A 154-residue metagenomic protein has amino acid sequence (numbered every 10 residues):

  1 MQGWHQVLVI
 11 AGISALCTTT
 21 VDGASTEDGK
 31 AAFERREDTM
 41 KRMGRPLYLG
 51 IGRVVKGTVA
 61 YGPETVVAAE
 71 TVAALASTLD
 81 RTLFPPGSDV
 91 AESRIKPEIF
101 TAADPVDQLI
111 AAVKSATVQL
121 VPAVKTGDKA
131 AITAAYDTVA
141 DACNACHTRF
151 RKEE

Functional and structural regions predicted by a protein language model:
M1-V9: Bacterial N-terminal signal peptides that target proteins for export
T19-S25: Sec/Tat signal peptide C-region and signal peptidase I cleavage site
S25-T138: Extracytoplasmic c-type cytochrome modules immediately beyond a signal peptide or single-pass transmembrane anchor
V139-R151: The canonical Cys-X-X-Cys-His
E154: Short Cys/His-rich "knuckle" micro-motifs
